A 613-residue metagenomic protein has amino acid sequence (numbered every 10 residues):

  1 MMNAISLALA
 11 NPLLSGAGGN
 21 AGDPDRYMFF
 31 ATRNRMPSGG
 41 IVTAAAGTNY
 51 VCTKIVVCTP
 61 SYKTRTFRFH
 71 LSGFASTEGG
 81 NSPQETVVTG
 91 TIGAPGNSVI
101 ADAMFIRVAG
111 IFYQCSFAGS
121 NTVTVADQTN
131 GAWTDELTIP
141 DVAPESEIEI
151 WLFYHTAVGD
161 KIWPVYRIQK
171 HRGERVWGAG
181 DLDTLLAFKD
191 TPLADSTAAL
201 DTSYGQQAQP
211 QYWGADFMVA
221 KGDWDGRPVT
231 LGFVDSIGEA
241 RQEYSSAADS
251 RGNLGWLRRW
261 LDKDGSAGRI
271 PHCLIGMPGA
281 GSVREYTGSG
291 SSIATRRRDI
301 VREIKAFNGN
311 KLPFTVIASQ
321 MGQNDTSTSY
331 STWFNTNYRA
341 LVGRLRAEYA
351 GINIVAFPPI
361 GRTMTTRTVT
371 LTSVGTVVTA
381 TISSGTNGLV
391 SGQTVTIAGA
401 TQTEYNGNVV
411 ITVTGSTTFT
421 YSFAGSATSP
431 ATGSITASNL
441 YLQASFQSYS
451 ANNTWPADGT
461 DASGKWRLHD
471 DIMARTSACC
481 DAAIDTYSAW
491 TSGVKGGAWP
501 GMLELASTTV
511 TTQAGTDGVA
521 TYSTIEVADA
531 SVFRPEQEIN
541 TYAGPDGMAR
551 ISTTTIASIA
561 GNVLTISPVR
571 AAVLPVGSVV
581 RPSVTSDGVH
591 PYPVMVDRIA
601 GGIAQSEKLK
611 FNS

Functional and structural regions predicted by a protein language model:
M1-F30, K610-S613: Enriched but not universal
A17-G79, P210-F217: Beta-sheet-rich sandwich/jelly-roll-like modules and their strand-loop junctions
R26, E174-P278, G415, F446-Y449 (+2 more regions): Serine-esterase "nucleophile elbow" of acetyl-processing enzymes
L137-D181: Short, well-structured beta-strand segments enriched in hydrophobic/aromatic residues within extracellular or lumenal
I150-H155, P313, A483, L503-S507 (+2 more regions): Histidine-centered active-site loop/cap adjacent to the catalytic His in serine esterases/O-acetyl transfer systems
L231-F233, E239-E243, S282-R339, P359-T363 (+3 more regions): Oxyanion-hole/transition-state-stabilizing segment in secreted/luminal serine hydrolases and related acyltransferases
A347-E348, V355, R362-M364, L440-S492 (+1 more regions): Substrate-gating cap/lid alpha-helix
M364-Y441, S507-A520, A528-P535, N540-S583: Small/polar beta-strand repeat architecture
